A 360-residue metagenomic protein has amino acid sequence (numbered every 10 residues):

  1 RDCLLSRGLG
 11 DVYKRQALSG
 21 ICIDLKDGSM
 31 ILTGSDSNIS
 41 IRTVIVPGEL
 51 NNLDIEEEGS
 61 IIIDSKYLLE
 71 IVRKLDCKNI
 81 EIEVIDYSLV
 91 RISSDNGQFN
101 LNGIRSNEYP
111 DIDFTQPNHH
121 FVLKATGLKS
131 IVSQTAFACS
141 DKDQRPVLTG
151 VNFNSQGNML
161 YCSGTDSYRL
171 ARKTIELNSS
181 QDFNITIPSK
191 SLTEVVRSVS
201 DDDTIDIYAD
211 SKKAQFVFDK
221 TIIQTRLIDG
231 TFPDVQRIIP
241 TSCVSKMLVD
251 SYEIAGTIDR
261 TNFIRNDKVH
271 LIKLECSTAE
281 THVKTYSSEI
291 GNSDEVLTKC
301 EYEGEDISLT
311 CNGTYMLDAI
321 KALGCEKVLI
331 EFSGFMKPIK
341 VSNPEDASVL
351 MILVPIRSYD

Functional and structural regions predicted by a protein language model:
D2-Y13: Single conserved hydrophobic/aromatic residue that forms the stacking wall/gate of nucleotide- or nucleobase-binding
D11-L18, T43-N79, F114, C139-V147 (+7 more regions): A cross-kingdom feature marking solvent-exposed beta-strand/loop segments within repeated, beta-rich binding/scaffold
G20-C22, I31, E81, G150-N154 (+8 more regions): Short, surface-exposed charged micro-motifs
I21-I23, M30-L32, L68, V72 (+13 more regions): Short, structured motif recognition centered on aromatic/hydrophobic residues
S29-G34, I41: Beta-propeller domains
E83-D182: Intrinsically disordered, low-complexity linker/loop segments enriched in Gly/Pro and charged/polar residues
D206-C276: A glycine- and small/hydrophobic-rich beta-loop-beta segment that serves as a flexible "lid/hinge" or phosphate-binding
Q224-L227, T231, K340-D360: A short, hydrophobic, proline-anchored segment that marks a local hinge/packing element in signaling and regulatory
